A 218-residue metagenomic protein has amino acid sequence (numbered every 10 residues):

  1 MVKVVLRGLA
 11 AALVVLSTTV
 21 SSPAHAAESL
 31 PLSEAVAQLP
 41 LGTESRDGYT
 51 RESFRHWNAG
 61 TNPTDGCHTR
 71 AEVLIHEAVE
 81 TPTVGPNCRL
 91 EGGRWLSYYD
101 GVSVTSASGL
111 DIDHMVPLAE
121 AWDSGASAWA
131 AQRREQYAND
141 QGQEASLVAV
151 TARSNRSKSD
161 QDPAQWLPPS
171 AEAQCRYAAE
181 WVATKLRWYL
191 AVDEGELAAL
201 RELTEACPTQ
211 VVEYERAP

Functional and structural regions predicted by a protein language model:
M1-A26: Secretory targeting and sorting signals
V20, E72, E120-S124: Active-site-proximal flexible loops/turns
A24-T64, E194-A198, P208-P218: N-terminal module-boundary/linker segments of secreted carbohydrate-active enzymes
T43-L118: Secreted/periplasmic proteins that engage bacterial cell-wall peptidoglycan
W95-P218: Domain-level detector of nuclease and nuclease-like folds in predominantly extracellular/periplasmic contexts
